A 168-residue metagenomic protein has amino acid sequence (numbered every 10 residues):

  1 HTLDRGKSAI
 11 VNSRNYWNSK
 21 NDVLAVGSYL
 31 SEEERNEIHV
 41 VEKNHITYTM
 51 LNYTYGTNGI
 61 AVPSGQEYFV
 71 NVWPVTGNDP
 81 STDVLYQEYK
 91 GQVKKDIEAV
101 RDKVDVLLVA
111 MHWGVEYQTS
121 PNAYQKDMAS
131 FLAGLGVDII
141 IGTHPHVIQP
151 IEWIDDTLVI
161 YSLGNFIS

Functional and structural regions predicted by a protein language model:
T2-S168: Acidic, metal/ion-coordinating pockets
